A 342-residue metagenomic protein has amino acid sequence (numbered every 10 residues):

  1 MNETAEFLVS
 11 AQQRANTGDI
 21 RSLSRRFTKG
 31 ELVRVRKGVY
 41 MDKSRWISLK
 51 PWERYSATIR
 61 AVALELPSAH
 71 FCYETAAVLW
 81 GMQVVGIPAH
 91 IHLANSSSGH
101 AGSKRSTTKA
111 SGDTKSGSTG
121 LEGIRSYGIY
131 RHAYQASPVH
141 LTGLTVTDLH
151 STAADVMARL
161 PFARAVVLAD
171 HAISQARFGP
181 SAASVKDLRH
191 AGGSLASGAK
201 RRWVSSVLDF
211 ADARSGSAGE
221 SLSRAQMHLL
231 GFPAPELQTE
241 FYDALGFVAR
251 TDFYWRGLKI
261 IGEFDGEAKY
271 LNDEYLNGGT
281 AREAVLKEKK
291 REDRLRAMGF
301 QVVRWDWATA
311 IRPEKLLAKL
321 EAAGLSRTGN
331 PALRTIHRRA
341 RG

Functional and structural regions predicted by a protein language model:
M1-K200, R327-G342: Short gly/ser-rich loop at a beta-strand->alpha-helix junction or flexible surface loop bordering the NTP-binding
A5-V9, Q13-G18, S174-G342: Surface segments flanking catalytic/ligand-binding clefts of nucleic-acid enzymes
